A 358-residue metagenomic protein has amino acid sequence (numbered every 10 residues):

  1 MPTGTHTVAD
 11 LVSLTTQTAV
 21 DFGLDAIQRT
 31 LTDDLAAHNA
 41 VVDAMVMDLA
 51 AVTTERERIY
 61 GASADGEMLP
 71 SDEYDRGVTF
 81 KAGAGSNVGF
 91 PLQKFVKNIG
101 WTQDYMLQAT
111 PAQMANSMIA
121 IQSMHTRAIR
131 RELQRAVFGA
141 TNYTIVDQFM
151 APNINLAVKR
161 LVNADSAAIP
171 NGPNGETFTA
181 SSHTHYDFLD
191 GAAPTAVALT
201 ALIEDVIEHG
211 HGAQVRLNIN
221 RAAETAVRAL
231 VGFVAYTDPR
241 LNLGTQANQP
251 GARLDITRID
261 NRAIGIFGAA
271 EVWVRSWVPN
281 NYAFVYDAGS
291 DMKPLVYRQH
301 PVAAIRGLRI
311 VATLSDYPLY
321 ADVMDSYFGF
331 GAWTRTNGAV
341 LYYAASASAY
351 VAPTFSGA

Functional and structural regions predicted by a protein language model:
M1-M45, V351-A358: N-terminal alpha-helical "arm" segments
D34, A120, M124-A128: Conserved short hydrophobic interaction patches
A36-K97: Assembly/oligomerization interface modules of large self-assembling protein complexes
A40-A51, A213-V215, R221, Q246-L254: Short glycine-rich, low-complexity/disordered patches
Q93-F95, I99-A109, A193-V234: Structured, hydrophobic secondary-structure cores that serve as assembly/anchoring elements
Y105, P111, H125-L199: Alpha-helical scaffold segments that mediate packing/assembly in large oligomeric complexes
T110-M118, Q122: Short, charged, low-complexity patches
L161-G191, E224-A358: Sequence/fold signature of self-assembling virion shell proteins
